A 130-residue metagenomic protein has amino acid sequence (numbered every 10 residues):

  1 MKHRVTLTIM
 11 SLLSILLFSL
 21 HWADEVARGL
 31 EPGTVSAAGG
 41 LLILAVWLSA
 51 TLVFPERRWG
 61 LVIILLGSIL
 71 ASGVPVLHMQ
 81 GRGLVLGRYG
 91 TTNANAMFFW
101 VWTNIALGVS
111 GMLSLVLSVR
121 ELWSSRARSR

Functional and structural regions predicted by a protein language model:
M1-V5, L52-W59, R88-V101: Juxtamembrane loop-transmembrane helix junctions in multi-pass integral membrane proteins, especially the extracellular
V5-S19: Alpha-helical transmembrane segments
L17-E25, G67-V85: C-terminal TM-helix exit segments that contain a strictly Trp-centered aromatic cap at the helix terminus
A27-L44: Loop-to-helix transition at the N-terminal end of transmembrane alpha-helices
G29-P32, L77-W102: Interfacial non-cytosolic loop connecting adjacent transmembrane helices
L42-L52, W102-R120: Hydrophobic cores of alpha-helical transmembrane segments in multi-pass inner/ER membrane proteins, independent
T51-V76: Loop-to-transmembrane helix junctions at the membrane interface
V116-R130: Cytosolic juxtamembrane helix at the C-terminal end of the final transmembrane segment
